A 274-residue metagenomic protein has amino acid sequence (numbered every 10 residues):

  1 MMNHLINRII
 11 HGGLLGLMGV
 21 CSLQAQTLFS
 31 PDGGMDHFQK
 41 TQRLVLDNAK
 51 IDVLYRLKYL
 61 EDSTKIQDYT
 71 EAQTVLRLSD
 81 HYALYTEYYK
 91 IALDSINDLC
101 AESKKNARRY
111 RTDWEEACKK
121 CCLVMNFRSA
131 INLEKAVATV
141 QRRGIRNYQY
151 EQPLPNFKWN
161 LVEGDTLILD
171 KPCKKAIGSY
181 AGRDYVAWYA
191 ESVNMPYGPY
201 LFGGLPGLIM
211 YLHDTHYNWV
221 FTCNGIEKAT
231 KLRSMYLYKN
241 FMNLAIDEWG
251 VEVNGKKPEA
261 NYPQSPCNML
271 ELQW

Functional and structural regions predicted by a protein language model:
M1-Q39: Bacterial Sec-dependent N-terminal signal peptides
T27-W274: Extended soluble regions of mature proteins
